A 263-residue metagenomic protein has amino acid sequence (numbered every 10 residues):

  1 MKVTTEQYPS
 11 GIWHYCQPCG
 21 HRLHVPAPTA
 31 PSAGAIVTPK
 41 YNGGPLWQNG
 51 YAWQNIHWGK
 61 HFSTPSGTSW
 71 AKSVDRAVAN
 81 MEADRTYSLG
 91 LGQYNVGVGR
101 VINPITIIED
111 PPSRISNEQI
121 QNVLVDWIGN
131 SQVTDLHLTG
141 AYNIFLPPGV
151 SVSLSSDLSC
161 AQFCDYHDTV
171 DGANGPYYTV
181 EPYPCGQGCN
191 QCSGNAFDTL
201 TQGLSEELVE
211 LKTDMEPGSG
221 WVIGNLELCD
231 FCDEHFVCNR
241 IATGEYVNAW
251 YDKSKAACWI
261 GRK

Functional and structural regions predicted by a protein language model:
M1-I128: N-terminal carbohydrate-binding/catalytic regions of secreted carbohydrate-active enzymes
N49-Q54, H137-Y142, N174-Y177: Loop/turn elements at helix/coil->beta-strand transitions in domains of secreted/extracellular proteins
G59-T64, V96, P148-S153, P184-G188 (+2 more regions): Solvent-exposed loop/turn segments at secondary-structure junctions within structured extracellular/periplasmic domains
T86-Q93, V133-Y142, G220-I223: Surface-exposed patches in mature extracellular/periplasmic domains of secreted proteins
G99-V170: Active-site-proximal segments of metallohydrolase catalytic domains
D157-D198, D214-K263: Metalloprotease/metallohydrolase-associated module, dominated by Zn2+-dependent proteases
A196-V209: Short alpha-helix carrying the canonical HExxH Zn2+-binding catalytic motif
